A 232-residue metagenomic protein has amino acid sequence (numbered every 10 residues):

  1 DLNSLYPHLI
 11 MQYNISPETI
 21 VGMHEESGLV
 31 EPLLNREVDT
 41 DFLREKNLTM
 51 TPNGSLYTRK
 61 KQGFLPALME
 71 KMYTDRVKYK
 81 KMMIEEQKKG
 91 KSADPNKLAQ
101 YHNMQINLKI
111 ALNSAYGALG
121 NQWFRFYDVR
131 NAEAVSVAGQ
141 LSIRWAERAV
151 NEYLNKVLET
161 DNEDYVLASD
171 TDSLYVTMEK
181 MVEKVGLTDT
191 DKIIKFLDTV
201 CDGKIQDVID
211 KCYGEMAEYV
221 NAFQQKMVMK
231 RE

Functional and structural regions predicted by a protein language model:
L2-E232: Conserved acidic
